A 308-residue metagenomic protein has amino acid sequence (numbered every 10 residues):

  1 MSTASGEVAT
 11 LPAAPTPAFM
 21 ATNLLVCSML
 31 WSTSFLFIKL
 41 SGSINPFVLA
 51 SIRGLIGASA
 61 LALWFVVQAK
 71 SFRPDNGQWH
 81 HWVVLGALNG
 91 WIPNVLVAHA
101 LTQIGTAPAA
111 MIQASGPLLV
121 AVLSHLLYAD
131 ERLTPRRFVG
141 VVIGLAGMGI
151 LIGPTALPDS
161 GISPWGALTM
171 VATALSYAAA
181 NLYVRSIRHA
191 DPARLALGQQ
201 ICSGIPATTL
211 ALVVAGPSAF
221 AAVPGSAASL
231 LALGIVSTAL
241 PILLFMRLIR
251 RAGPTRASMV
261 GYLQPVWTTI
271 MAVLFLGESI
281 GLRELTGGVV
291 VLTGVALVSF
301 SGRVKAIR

Functional and structural regions predicted by a protein language model:
S2-S51, A87, V95, H99 (+3 more regions): Glycine-/small-residue-enriched transmembrane alpha-helix faces in small-molecule transporters and effluxers
S2-T3, F19, S43-I92, P117-L123 (+6 more regions): Transmembrane alpha-helices of multi-pass small-molecule transport proteins
S28, I52, G90, N94 (+3 more regions): Helix-helix packing/entry segments at the starts of transmembrane helices
L30, S34-F35, A62-Q113, G149-I150 (+1 more regions): Specific transmembrane alpha-helical segments of multi-pass solute transporters/efflux pumps, especially DMT/EamA
F37, L61, V120-V122, L126 (+5 more regions): Transmembrane alpha-helical segments that form core, pore/gating elements of small-molecule transporters/exporters
S41, L49, R53, A100 (+6 more regions): Hydrophobic/aromatic residues within transmembrane alpha-helices of multi-pass small-molecule transporters
N45-G57, H99-P117, I162-L175, P224-T238 (+2 more regions): Structural signature of hydrophobic alpha-helical transmembrane segments
L61, V83, V122-L123, P135-T155 (+4 more regions): Hydrophobic transmembrane alpha-helices of multi-pass small-molecule transport proteins
